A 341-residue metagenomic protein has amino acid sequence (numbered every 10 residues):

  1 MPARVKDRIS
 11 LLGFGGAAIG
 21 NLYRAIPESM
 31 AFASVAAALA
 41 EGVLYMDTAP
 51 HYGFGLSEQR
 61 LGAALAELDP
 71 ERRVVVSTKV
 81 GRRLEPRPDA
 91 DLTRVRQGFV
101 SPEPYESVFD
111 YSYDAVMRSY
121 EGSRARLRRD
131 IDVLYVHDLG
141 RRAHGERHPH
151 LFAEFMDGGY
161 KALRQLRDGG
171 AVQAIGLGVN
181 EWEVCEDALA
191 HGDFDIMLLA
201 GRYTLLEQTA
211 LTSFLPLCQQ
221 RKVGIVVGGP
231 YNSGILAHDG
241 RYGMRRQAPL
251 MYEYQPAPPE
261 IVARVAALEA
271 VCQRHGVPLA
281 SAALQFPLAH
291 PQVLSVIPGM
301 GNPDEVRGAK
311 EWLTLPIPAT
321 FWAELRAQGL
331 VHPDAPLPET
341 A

Functional and structural regions predicted by a protein language model:
M1-V80, L84-D89, T93: N-terminal binding-site loop/beta-alpha segment at the start of enzyme catalytic domains that lines or forms
G15, G98-P104, L139-H144, P249: Short glycine/proline-rich turn/loop motifs
A17-S29, S101-M117, H148: Active-site mouth loops of central-metabolism enzymes
M30, E121, A125, D132 (+1 more regions): Beta/alpha (TIM)-barrel catalytic core signal, keyed to glycine-rich beta->alpha loops juxtaposed to Asp/Glu that bind
A36, G62, A66, M117 (+2 more regions): Solvent-exposed, non-membrane alpha-helical residues enriched in polar/charged side chains
Y45, S77, D130, Y135-V136: Generic enzyme active-site microenvironment
R87-F99, H238-R246: Short, flexible, mixed-charge acidic loops at enzyme active sites
D110-D130: An active-site-proximal structural segment forming one wall of the substrate-binding cleft that immediately precedes
